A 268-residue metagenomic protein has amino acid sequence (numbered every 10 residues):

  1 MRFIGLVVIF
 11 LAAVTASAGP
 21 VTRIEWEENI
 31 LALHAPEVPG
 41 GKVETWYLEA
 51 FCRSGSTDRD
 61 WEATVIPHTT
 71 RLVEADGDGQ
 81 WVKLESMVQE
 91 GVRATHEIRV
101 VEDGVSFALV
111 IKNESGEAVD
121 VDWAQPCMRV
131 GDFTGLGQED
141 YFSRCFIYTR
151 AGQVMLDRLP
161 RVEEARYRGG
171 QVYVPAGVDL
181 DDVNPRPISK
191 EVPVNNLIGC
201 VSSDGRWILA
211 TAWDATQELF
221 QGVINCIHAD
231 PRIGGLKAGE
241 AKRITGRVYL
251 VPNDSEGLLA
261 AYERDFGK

Functional and structural regions predicted by a protein language model:
G5-A13: Bacterial N-terminal signal peptides
V14-A18: Sec/Tat signal peptide C-region and signal peptidase I cleavage site
G19-L72: Acidic-aromatic substrate-binding/catalytic surfaces of carbohydrate-active enzymes
A32, K83, T95, S106-V110 (+1 more regions): Beta-strand secondary-structure signal
S54-E102, D122: Extended, loop-rich substrate-binding clefts of extracytoplasmic carbohydrate-active enzymes
A75-D76, E85-V88, V174-K268: Beta-strand-rich recognition/accessory modules
V100-Y148: Acidic (Asp/Glu-rich), glycine- and aromatic
C127, D140-V201: Active-site/ligand-binding surface loops and adjacent short beta/alpha elements that line catalytic pockets across
